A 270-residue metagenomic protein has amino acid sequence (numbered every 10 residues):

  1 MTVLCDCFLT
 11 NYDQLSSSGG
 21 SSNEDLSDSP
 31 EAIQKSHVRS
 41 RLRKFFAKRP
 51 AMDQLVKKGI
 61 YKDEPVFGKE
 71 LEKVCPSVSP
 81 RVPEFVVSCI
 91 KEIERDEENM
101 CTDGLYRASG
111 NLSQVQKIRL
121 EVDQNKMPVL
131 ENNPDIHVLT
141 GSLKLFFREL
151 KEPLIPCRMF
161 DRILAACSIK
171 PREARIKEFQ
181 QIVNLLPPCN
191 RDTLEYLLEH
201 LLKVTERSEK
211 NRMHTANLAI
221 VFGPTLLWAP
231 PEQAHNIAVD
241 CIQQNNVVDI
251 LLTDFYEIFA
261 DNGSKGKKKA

Functional and structural regions predicted by a protein language model:
M1-P134, E173, K177, R207 (+2 more regions): Intrinsically disordered regulatory linkers and targeting segments that flank signaling/catalytic domains
T102-V204: Amphipathic alpha-helical interface segments within eukaryotic helical scaffold and small GTPase-regulatory domains
R158-F160, L194, E209-V221: Short amphipathic alpha-helical interface segments
L186-T193, N211, T215, D240-C241: Short amphipathic alpha-helix initiation/capping segments at coil-to-helix junctions
R191-L194, L198-L201, T215, A219 (+1 more regions): Short amphipathic alpha-helical surface patches that serve as generic macromolecular interface elements
